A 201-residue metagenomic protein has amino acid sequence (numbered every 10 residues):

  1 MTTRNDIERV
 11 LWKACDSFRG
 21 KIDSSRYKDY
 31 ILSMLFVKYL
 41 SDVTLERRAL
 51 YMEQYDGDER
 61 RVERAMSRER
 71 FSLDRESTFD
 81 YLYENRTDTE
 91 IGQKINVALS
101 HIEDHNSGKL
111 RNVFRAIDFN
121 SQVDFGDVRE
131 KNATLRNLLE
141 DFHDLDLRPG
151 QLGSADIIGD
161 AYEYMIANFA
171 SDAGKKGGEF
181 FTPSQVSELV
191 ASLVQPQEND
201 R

Functional and structural regions predicted by a protein language model:
M1-E198: Non-catalytic, mostly N-terminal accessory regions of nucleic-acid modification and defense proteins
